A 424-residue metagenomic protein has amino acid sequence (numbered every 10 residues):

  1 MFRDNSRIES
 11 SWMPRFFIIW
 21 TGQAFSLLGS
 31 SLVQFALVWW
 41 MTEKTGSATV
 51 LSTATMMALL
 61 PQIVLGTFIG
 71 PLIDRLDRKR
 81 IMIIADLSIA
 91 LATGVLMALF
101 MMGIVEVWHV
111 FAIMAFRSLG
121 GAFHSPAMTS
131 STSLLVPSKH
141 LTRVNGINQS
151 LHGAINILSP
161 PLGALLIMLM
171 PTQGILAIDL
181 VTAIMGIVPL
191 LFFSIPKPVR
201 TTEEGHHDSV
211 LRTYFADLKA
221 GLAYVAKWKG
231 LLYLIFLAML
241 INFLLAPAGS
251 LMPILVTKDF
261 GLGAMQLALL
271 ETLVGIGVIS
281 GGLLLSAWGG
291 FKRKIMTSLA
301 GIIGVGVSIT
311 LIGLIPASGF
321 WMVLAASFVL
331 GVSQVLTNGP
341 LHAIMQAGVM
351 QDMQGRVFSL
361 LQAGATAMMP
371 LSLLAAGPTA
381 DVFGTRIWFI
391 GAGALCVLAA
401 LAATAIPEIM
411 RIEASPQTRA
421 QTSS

Functional and structural regions predicted by a protein language model:
F2-P61, A223-V274: Helix-loop boundary and gating motifs at the non-cytosolic
N5-R15, E203-A216: Short, membrane-interfacial amphipathic segments enriched in basic
F16, A48, R78, V107 (+7 more regions): Membrane-helix interface/capping residues of multi-pass secondary transporters
F17-Q34, T55-I73, D77-A92, H109-M168 (+9 more regions): Substrate-agnostic recognition of the 12-TM MFS/MFS-like secondary transporter fold
V38-K44, M97-M102, L158-L180, K258-D259 (+1 more regions): Transmembrane alpha-helix termini and helix-breaking/packing motifs in multi-pass membrane transporters
T45, D77, L99-F100, I104 (+2 more regions): Helix-breaking motifs and short loop linkers at transmembrane-helix boundaries and internal kinks in secondary membrane
V64-T67, I81, V95, K219 (+3 more regions): C-terminal transmembrane bundle of multi-pass solute transporters/carriers
G103, S130, L134, L176-D208 (+1 more regions): Helix-loop junctions on the cytosolic side of multi-pass membrane transporters, especially the intracellular loop
